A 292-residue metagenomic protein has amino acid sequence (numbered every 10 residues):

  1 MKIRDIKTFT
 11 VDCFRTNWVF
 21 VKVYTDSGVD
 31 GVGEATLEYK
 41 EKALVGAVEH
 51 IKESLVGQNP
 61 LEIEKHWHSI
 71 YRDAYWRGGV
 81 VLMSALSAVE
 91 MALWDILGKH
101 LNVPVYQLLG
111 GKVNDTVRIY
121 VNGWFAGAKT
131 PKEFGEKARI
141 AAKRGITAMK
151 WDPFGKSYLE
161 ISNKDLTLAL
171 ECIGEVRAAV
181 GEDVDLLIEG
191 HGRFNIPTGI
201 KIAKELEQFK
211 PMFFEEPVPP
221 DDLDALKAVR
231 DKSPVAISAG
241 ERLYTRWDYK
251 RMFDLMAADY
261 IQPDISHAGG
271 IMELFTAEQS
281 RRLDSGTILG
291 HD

Functional and structural regions predicted by a protein language model:
M1-V32, T36-L37: Structured beta-strand/loop patches that form or line metal/cofactor-binding pockets in enzymes
I3, G28, I51, V89 (+5 more regions): Conserved, mostly hydrophobic/aromatic
V21, S27, V32, E62 (+5 more regions): Ligand-binding pocket scaffold of soluble enzyme catalytic domains
D26-L101: Metal- or metallocofactor-binding catalytic centers and their adjacent structured scaffolds across diverse enzyme
G33, I188-G190, E215, G240 (+1 more regions): Active-site flanking residues adjacent to catalytic metal/cofactor-binding acidic residues
I51, K65, K204, K210-F213 (+1 more regions): Shared catalytic-loop signature of beta/alpha-barrel
E90-G127: Glycine-rich, aromatic-flanked loop segments that form ligand/cofactor-binding clefts across common enzyme folds
T116, Y120-S233: Metal-dependent enolase-superfamily TIM-barrel catalytic cores that perform enediolate-based chemistry
